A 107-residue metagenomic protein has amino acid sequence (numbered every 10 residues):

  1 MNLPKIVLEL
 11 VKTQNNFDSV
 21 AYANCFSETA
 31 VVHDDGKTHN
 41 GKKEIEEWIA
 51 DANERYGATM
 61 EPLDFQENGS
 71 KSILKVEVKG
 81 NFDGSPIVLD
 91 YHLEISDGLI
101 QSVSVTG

Functional and structural regions predicted by a protein language model:
L8-K12: Amphipathic alpha-helical repeat scaffolds
Q14-F17, G36-K37: Conserved short acidic donor-positioning loop in nucleotide-sugar-dependent glycosyltransferases
N16-T29: Short, well-ordered alpha-helical segments enriched in acidic and aromatic residues
A30-N40: A short gly/proline-enriched turn/hairpin at secondary-structure junctions
V32, F65-E67, V105: Hydrophobic/anchoring residues in structured secondary elements
E47-V88: Surface-exposed, charged secondary-structure patches
V88-G107: Short beta-strand edge/turn micro-motifs at domain boundaries
